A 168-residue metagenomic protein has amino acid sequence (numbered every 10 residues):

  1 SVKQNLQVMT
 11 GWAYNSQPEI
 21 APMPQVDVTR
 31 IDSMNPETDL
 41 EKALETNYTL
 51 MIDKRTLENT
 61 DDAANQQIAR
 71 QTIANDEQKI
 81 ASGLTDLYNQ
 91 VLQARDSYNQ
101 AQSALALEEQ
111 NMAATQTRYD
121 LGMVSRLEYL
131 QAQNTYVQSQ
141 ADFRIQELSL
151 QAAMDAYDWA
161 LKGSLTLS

Functional and structural regions predicted by a protein language model:
S1, E37-Q78, Y98-E108, L130-Q133: Amphipathic, heptad-repeat alpha-helical/coiled-coil signature enriched at exported N-termini that scaffold
S1-T38, D155-S168: Short, solvent-exposed, mixed-charge loop/turn linkers that connect secondary-structure elements
S1-W12, E109-G163: Short segments within alpha-helical structural elements
A69, A94, Y98-A101, S139 (+1 more regions): Amphipathic alpha-helical coiled-coil segments
